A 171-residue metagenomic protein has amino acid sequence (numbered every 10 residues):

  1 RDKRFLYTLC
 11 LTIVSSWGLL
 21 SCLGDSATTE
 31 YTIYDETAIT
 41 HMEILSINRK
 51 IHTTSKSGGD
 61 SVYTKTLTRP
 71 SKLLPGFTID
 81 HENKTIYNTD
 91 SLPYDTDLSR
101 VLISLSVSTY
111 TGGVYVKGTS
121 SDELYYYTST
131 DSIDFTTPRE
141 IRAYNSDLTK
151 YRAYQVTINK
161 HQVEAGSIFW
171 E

Functional and structural regions predicted by a protein language model:
R1-L9: Bacterial N-terminal signal peptides that target proteins for export
G18-S21: C-terminal motif of bacterial Sec signal peptides marking the signal peptidase cleavage site
L23-E171: Predominantly extracytoplasmic/ectodomain segments of secreted and cell-surface proteins
